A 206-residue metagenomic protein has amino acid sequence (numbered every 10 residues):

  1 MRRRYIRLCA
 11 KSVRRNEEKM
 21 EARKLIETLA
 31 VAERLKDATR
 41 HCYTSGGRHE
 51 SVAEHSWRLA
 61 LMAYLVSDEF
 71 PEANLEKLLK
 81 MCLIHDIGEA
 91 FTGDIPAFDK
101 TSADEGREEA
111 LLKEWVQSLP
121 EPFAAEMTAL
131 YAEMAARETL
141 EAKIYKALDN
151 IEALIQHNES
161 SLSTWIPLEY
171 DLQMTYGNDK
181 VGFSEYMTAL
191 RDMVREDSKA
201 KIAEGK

Functional and structural regions predicted by a protein language model:
R14-K206: Active-site helical microenvironments for divalent-metal-assisted chemistry
